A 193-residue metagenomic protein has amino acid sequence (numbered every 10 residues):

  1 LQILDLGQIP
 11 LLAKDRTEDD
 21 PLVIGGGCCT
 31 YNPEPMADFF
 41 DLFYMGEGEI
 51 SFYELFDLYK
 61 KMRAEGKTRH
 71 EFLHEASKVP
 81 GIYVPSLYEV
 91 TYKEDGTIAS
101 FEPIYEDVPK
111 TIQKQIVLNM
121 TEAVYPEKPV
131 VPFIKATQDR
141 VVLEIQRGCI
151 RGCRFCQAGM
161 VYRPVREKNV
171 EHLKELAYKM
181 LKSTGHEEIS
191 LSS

Functional and structural regions predicted by a protein language model:
L1-P103: Glycine-rich beta-alpha loop elements in corrinoid/cobalamin-binding modules across cobalamin-dependent enzymes
G7-L12, E18, Y105-I112, N119-T121 (+2 more regions): Generic detector of short, locally flexible boundary/turn motifs and exposed helical patches
D15-T17, H74-A76, Q115, K135 (+1 more regions): A generic structural signal for short, solvent-exposed coil/turn residues that cap or connect secondary-structure
E18, G25, E34-A37, A64 (+6 more regions): Generic, low-specificity signal for short hydrophobic/alpha-helical stretches with a mild N-terminal bias, encompassing
E65-G66, T111-Q115, R166-E167: Short, exposed beta-strand "edge-strand" segments with a Pro/Gly-rich flavor and a Y/T-containing core
V84-E89, K93-R140: Ferredoxin-type iron-sulfur electron-transfer modules and their immediate structural context
L118-S193: Radical SAM [4Fe-4S] cluster-binding motif and immediate context
